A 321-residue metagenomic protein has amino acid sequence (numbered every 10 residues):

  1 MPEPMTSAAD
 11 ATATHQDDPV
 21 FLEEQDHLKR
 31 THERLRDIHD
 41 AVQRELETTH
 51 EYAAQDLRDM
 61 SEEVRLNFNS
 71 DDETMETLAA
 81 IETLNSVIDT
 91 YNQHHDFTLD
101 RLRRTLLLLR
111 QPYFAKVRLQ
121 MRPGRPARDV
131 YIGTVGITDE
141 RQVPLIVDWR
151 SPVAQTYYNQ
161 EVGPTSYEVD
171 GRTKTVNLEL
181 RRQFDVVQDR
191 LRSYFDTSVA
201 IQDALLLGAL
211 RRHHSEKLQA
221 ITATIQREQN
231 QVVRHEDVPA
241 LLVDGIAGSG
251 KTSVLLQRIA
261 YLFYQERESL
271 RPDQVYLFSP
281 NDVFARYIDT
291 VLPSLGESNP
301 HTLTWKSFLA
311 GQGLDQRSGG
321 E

Functional and structural regions predicted by a protein language model:
M1-T222, Q226, N230-Q231: Extended, charged low-complexity regulatory segments
R227, Q231, Y261-E268: Conserved helix-loop functional segments at active or binding sites
D237-L241: Pre-Walker A (Motif I) flank of P-loop NTPase domains
V243-G245: Hydrophobic anchor at the beta1->P-loop junction of P-loop NTPases
G248: Walker A (P-loop) phosphate-binding loop of P-loop NTPases
K251-T252: Conserved lysine of the Walker
L255-L256: Post-Walker A alpha-helix
F263-E321: Alpha-helical nucleic-acid-binding subdomain of P-loop helicases immediately C-terminal to the Walker A/P-loop
